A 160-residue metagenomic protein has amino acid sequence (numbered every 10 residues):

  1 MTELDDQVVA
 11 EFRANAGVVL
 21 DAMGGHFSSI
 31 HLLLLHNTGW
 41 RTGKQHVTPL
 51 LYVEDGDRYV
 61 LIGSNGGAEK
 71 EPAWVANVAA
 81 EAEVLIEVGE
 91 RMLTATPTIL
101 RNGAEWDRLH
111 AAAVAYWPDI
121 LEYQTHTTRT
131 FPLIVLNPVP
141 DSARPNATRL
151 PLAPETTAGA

Functional and structural regions predicted by a protein language model:
M1-S28, A147-T156, A160: Extreme N-terminal tail/first-helix region
A16-V19, S29-H36, W117: Short Pro/Gly-enriched beta-strand edge/turn motifs at strand-loop
L20-M23, T42, I120-Q124: Short helix-to-loop capping/linker segments positioned immediately adjacent to catalytic or ligand/cofactor-binding
F27, T42-K44, A76-V78: A generic structural micro-feature
I30-G66: Short beta-strand segments
L34-H36, L85, V135: Residue-level detector of beta-strand face positions
N65-I120, H126-T130, P138-V139: Short, structured beta-strand-loop surface elements
E122-A160: C-terminal edge-of-domain segments
